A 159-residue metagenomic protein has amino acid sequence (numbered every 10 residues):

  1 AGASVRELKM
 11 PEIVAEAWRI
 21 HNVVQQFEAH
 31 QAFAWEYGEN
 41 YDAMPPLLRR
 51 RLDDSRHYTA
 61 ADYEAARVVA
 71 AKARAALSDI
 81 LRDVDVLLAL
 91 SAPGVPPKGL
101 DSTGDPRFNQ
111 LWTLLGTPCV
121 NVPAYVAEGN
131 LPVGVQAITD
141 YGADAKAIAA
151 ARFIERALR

Functional and structural regions predicted by a protein language model:
A1, E64-V68, L114-R159: Structural helix-boundary/capping segments
A1-I20, H57: Gly/Ser-rich, acidic/histidine-flanked active-site/gating loops
S4-R6, V23-R74, S78, P123-G134: Short helix-loop capping/hinge segments that flank enzyme active sites or metal/cofactor-binding pockets
A15, R19-Q25, G104, V135-A137: Short low-complexity, flexible loop/linker segments enriched in glycine and/or proline with clustered acidic
H21-V24, E64-A65, S91-L111: Short, surface-exposed loop/helix-turn segments at secondary-structure junctions that function as lids/hinges flanking
A76-S78, T103-P123: Small-aliphatic-rich amphipathic alpha-helix that forms the alpha element of a beta-alpha
